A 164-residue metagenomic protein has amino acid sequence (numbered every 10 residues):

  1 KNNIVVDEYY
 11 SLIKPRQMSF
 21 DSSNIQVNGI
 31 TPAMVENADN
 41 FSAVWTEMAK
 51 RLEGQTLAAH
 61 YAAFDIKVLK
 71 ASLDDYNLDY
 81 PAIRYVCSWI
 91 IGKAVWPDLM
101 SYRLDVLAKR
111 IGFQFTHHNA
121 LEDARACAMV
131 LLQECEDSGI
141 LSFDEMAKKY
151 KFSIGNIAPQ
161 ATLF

Functional and structural regions predicted by a protein language model:
K1-R84, P97-H118: Conserved non-catalytic scaffold segment of RNase H-like nuclease domains
M18, V44, G92, C127-A128: Short Asp/Glu-rich motifs
T46, I90, V106, E122-R125: A broad detector of short, well-ordered amphipathic alpha-helices that serve as recognition/interaction surfaces
D65, C87, D123: Acidic active-site catalytic centers that drive phospho-/nucleotidyl reactions and related ester hydrolyses
R84-C87, E145-A147: Beta-strand segments within the central parallel beta-sheet cores of soluble alpha/beta enzyme folds
S88-P97: An acidic intrinsically disordered interaction segment
A120-Q133: Acidic, divalent-metal-coordinating active-site segment for phosphoryl/phosphodiester hydrolysis, typified by short
V130-F164: Acidic two-metal-ion nuclease catalytic site recognized across multiple nuclease folds, prominently DnaQ/RNase D-T
